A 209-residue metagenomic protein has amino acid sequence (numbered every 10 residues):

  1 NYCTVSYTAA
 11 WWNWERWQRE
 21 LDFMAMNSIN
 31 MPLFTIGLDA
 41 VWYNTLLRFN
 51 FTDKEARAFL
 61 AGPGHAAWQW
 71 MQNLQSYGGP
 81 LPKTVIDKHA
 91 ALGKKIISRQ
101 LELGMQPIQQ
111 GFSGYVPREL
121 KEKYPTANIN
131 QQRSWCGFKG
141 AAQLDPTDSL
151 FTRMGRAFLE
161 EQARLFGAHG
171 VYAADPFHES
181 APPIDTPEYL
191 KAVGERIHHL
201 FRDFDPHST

Functional and structural regions predicted by a protein language model:
Y2-T209: Aromatic-lined carbohydrate-binding surfaces of glycoside hydrolases
